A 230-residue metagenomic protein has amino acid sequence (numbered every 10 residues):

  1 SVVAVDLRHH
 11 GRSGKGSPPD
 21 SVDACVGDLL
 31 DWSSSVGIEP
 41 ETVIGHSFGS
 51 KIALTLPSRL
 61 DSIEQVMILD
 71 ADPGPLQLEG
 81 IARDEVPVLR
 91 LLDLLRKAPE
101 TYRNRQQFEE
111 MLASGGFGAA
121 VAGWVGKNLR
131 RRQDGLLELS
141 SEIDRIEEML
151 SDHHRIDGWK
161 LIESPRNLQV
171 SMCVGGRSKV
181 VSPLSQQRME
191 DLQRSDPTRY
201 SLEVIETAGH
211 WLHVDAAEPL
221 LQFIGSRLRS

Functional and structural regions predicted by a protein language model:
S1-I44, F48, L56, E79 (+2 more regions): Active-site loop/oxyanion-hole signature of alpha/beta-hydrolase fold enzymes
L7-G11, P73, G209-L212: Alpha/beta-hydrolase active-site loop signature
T55-S58, S62-Y102: Flexible "cap/lid" loop of the alpha/beta hydrolase fold
I63-E64, P197-Y200, A208: Core-facing hydrophobic residues within beta-strands of well-ordered domains
P99-H154: Conserved alpha/beta-hydrolase catalytic His-Asp/Glu region
Q133-S195, S201-V204: Conserved serine/cysteine hydrolase catalytic core
I205-L221: Catalytic histidine-centered segment of alpha/beta-hydrolase-like enzymes
I224-S230: Short, hydrophobic alpha-helical segments
